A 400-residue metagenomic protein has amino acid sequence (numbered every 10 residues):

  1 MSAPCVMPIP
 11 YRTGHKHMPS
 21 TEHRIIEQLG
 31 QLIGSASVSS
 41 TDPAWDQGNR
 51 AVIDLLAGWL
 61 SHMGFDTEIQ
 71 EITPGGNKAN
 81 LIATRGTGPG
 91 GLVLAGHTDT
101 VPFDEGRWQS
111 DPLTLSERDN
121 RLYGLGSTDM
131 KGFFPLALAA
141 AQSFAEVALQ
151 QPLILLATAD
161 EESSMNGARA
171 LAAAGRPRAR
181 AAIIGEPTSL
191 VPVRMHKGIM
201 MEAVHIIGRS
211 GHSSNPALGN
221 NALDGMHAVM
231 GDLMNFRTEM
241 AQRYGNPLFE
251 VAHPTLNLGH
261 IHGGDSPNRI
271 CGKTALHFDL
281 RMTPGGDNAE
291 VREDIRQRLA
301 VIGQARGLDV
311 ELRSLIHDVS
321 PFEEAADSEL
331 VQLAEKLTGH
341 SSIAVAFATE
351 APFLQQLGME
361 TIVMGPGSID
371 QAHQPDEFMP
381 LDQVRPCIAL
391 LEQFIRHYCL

Functional and structural regions predicted by a protein language model:
Y11, H15-H17: Intrinsic-disorder-associated, low-complexity terminal segments enriched in Asp/Asn/His/Tyr and depleted of Lys/Arg
P19-Y123, E146-L149, T349, S368: Acidic/His- and Gly-rich active-site-bordering loop/insert found across diverse amide/peptide-bond hydrolases
A51, E71-P74, R194, M200-L400: Metal-dependent amide/peptide-bond hydrolase catalytic core, centered on the "pita-bread" metallohydrolase fold
L94, S116-E162, V204-I206, P216-R237 (+2 more regions): Alpha-helical metal-binding/catalytic segments enriched in His/Glu/Asp
M130-M201, C399: Acidic/histidine-rich catalytic neighborhood of metal-dependent amide-processing enzymes
